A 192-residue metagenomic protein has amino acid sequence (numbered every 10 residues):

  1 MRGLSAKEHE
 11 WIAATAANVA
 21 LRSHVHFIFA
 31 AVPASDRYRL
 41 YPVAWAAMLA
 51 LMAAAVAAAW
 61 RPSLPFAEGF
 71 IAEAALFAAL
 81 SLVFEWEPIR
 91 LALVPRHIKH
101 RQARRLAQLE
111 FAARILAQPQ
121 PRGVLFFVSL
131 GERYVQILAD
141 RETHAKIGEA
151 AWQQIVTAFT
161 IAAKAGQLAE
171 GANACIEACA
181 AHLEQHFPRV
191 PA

Functional and structural regions predicted by a protein language model:
G3-F27: Short, charged cytosolic
H24, F126, C175: Residue-level signature of catalytic and energy-coupling elements of molecular machines, predominantly ATP/GTP-dependent
Y38-L49: Select subsegments of transmembrane alpha-helices in polytopic membrane proteins, especially boundary-proximal
A54-A55, A59, I98-A103, F111-P121: N-terminal, polar/charged subdomain of small-to-medium soluble alpha/beta proteins
A58-L93: Transmembrane alpha-helices and immediately adjacent membrane-cytoplasm interface residues in multi-pass integral
L82-L93, V135-A139, Q154-T157: Acidic/polar active-site rim loop that often engages polyanionic ligands
L106-R141: Acidic, Ser/Thr-rich low-complexity segments on the non-lumenal side of membrane proteins
R141-A192: A membrane-cytosol interface segment of integral membrane proteins
